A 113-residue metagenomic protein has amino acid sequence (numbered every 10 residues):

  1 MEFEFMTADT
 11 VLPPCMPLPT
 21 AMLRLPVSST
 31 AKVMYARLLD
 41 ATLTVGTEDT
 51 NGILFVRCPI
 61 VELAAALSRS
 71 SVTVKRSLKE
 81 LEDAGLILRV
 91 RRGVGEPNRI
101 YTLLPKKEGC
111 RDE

Functional and structural regions predicted by a protein language model:
M1-F5, K106-E113: Charged low-complexity intrinsically disordered patches
M1-V61: Short recognition helix of helix-turn-helix/winged-helix DNA-binding domains
A31, V74, P105-K106, C110: Generic cytosolic/nucleocytoplasmic N-terminal low-complexity/intrinsically disordered segments
T42-L104: Winged helix-turn-helix DNA-binding recognition segment
